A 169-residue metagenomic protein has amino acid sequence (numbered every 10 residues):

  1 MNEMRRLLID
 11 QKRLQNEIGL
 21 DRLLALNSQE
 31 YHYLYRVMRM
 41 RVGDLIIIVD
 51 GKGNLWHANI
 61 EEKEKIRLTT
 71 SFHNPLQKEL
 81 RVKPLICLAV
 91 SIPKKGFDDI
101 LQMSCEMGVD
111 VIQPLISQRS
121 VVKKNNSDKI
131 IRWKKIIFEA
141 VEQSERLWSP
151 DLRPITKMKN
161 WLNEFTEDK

Functional and structural regions predicted by a protein language model:
M1-Q77: N-terminal positively charged helical leader segments and presequences
E79-K169: RNA substrate-binding interface of SAM-dependent RNA methyltransferases
